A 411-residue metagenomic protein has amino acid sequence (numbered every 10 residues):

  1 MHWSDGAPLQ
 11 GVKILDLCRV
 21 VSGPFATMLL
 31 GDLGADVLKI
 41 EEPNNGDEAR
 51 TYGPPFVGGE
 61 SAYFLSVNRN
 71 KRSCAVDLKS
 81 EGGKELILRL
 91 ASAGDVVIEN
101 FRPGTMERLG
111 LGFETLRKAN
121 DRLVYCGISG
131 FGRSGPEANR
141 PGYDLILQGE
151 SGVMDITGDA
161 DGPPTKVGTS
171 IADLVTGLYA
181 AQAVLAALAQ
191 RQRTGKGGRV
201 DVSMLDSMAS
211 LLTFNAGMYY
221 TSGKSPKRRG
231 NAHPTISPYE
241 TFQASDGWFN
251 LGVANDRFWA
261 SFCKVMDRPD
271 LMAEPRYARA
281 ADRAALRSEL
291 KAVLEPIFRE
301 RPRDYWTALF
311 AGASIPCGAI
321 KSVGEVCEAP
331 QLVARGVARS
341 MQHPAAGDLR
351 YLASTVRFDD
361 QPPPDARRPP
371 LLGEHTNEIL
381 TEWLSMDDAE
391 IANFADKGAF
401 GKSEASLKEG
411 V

Functional and structural regions predicted by a protein language model:
M1-K196, L371, N377-V411: N-terminal helix-loop segment corresponding to the beta1-alpha1 unit of nucleotide/adenylate-binding folds
N44, F131-G132, M204-A209, D246 (+3 more regions): Glycine-rich beta-alpha junction loops
P55, R229-P234, Y239-E240, A346-L349 (+1 more regions): Short Gly/Pro-enriched turn/cap motifs at secondary-structure boundaries
R133, D161-I171, Q192-M208, K224-P234 (+1 more regions): Conserved Rossmann-fold dehydrogenase catalytic segment
G177-G197, S210-T221, C263-P269: Oxidoreductase and adenylate-handling cofactor-binding alpha/beta cores
T235-A313, C317: Aromatic-enriched alpha-helical interface/lid elements that frame and gate functional surfaces
G312-P364: A glycine-rich dinucleotide-binding beta-alpha-beta segment and adjacent secondary-structure elements that constitute
L349, S354-D388: C-terminal active-site "lid" helix and adjoining low-complexity regulatory extension at the edge of ATP-using catalytic
